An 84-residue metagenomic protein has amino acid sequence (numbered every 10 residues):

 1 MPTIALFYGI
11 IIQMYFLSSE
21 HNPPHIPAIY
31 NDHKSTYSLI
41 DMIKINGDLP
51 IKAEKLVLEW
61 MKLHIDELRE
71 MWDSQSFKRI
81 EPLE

Functional and structural regions predicted by a protein language model:
M1-L6: Local beta-strand/beta-hairpin segments that build beta-sheet-rich folds
F7-Q13: Charge-dense, helix-prone N-terminal extensions
Y15-I51: A short, structured beta-strand/loop element
K55-E84: C-terminal structural segments of small proteins and small subunits
